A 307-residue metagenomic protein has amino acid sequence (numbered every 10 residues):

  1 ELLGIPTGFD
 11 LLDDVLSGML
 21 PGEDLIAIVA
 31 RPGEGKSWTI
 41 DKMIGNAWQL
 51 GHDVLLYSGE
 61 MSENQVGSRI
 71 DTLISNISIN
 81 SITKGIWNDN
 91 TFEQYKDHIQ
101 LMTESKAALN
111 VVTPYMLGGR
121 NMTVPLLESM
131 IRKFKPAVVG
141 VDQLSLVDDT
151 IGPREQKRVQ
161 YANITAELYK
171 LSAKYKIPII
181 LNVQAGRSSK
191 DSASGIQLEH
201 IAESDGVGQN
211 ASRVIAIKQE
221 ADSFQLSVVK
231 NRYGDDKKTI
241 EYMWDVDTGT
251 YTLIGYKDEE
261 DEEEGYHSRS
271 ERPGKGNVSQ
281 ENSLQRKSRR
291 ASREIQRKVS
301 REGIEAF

Functional and structural regions predicted by a protein language model:
E1-I77, P273-G276, E305-A306: The Walker A/P-loop phosphate-binding site
D14, Q49-K135, D149, I240-E241 (+2 more regions): Cytosolic-facing regulatory segments adjacent to core modules
A27, V111, A137-G140: Structural motif
A30, M116, G152-Q156: Surface-exposed cleft-lining segments at the edges of enzyme active sites
L56, G140-V141, I177-Q184: Structural recognition of the conserved hydrophobic beta-strand(s) that form the central parallel beta-sheet of P-loop
E60-M61, L181-G186, E220: A short beta-strand-to-loop transition that corresponds to the Sensor-1 phosphate-sensing loop of AAA+ P-loop ATPases
N76, Q100, N121-V139, G152-E155 (+3 more regions): C-terminal regions of RecA-like/P-loop NTPase motor modules
L144: Conserved Walker B
